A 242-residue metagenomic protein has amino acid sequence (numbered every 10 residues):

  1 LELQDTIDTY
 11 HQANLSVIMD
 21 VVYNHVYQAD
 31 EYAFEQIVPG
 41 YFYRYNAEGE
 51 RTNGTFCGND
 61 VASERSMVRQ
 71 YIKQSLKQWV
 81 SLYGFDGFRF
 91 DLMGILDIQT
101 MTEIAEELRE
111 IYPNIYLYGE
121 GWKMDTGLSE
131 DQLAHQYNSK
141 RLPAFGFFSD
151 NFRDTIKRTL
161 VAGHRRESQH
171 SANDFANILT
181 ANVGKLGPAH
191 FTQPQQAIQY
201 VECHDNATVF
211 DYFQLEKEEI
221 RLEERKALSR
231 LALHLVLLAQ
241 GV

Functional and structural regions predicted by a protein language model:
L1-Y83, M93, E103-Y112, Y116: Substrate-binding/active-site clefts of carbohydrate-active enzymes
H25, L96, D125: Feature marks short, surface-exposed loop/turn motifs that line or immediately flank catalytic pockets and channel
D30-A33, M101, L128-L133: Short aromatic-enriched loop/helix-cap "lid" or pocket-rim segments at secondary-structure transitions that line
A105-E106, E110-V242: Conserved alpha/beta catalytic core and glycan-binding cleft of carbohydrate-active enzymes
